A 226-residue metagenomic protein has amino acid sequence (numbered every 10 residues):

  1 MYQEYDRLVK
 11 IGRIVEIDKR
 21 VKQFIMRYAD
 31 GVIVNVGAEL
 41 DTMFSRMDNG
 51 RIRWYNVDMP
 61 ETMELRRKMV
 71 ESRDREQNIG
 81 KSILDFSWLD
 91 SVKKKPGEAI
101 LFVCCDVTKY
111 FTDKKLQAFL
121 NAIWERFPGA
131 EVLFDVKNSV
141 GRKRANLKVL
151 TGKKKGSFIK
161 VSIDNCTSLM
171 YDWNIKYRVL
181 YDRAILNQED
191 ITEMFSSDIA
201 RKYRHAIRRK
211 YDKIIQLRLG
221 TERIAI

Functional and structural regions predicted by a protein language model:
M1-V32, A38-I226: Alpha-helical subdomain
